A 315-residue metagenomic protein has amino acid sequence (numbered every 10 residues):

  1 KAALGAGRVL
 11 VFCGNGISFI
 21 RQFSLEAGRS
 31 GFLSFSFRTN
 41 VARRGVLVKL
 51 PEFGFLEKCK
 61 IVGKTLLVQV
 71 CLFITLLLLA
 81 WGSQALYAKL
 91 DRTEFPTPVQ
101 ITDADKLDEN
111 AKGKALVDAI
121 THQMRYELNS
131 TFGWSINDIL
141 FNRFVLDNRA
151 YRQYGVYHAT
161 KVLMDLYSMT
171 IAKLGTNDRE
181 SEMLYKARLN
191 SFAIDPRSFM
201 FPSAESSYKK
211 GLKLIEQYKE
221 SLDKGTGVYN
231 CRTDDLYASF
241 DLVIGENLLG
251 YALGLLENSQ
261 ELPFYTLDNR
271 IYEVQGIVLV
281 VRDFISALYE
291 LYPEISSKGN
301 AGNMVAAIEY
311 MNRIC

Functional and structural regions predicted by a protein language model:
K1-A42: N-terminal targeting leaders characterized by basic, low-complexity, disordered sequences that direct proteins
L10, K49-E52, S239, V243-E246: Cytosol-facing regions at membranes
R21, G28, F32-S36, S83-T97: Juxtamembrane/interface segments at transmembrane-helix termini
V48-I61: Juxtamembrane low-complexity tails/linkers enriched in Ser/Thr-Pro and polybasic
K64, K89, S168-M169, L288-K298: Juxtamembrane membrane-water interface segments of multi-pass membrane proteins, especially cytoplasmic-side
V68-G82: Hydrophobic membrane-insertion alpha-helices, especially the h-region of bacterial N-terminal signal peptides
T93-A204: N-terminal Sec/ER secretory leader and immediately downstream segment of secreted/extracellular precursors
A204-R313: Extended amphipathic alpha-helical interaction segments
